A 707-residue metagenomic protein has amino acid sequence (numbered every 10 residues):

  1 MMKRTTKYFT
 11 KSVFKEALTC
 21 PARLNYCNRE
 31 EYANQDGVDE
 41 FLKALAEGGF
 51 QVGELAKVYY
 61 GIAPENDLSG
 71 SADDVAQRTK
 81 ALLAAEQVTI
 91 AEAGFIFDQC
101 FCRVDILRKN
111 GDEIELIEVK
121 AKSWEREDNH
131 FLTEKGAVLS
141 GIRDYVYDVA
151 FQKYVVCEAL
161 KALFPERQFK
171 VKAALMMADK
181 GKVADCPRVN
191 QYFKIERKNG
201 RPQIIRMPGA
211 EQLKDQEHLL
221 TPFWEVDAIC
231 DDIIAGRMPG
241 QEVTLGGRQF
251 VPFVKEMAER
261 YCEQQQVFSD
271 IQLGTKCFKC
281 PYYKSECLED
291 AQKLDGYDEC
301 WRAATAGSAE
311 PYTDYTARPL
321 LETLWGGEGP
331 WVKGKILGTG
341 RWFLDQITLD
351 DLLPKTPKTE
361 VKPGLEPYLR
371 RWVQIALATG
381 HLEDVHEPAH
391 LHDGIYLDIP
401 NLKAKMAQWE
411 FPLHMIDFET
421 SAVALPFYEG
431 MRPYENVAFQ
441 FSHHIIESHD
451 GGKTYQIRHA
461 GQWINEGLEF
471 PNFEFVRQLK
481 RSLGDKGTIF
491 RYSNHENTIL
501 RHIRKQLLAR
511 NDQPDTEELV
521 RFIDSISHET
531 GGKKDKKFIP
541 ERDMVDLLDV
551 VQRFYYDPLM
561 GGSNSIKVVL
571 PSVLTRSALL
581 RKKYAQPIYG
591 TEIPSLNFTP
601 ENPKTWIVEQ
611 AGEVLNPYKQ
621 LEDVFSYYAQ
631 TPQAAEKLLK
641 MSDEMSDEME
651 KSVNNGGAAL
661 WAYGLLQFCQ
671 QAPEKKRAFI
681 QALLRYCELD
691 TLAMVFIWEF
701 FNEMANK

Functional and structural regions predicted by a protein language model:
M1-K707: DEDD superfamily 3′-5′ metal-dependent exonuclease/proofreading module
